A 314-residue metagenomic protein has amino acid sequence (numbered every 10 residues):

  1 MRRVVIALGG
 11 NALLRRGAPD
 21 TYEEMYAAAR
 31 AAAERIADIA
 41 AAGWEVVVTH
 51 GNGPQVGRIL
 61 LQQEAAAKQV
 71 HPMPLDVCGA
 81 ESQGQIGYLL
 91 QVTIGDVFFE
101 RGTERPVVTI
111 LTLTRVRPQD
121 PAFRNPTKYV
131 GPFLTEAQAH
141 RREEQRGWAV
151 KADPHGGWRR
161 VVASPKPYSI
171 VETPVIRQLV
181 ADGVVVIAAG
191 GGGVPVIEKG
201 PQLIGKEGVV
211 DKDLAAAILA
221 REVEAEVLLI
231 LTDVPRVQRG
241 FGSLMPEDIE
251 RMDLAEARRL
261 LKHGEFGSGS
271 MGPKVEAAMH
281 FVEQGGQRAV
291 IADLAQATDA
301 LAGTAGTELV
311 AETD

Functional and structural regions predicted by a protein language model:
R2-D314: C-terminal catalytic "cap/lid" subdomain
